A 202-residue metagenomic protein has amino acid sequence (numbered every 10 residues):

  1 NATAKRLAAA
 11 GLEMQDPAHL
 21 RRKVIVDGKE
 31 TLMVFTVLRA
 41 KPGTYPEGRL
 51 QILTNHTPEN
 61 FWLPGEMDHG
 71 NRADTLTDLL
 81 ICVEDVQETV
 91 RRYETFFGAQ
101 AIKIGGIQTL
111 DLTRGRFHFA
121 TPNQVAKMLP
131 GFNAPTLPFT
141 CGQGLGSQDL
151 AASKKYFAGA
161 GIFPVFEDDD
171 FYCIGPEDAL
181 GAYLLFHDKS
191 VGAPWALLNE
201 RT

Functional and structural regions predicted by a protein language model:
N1-H19, V26-I104, D111-T202: Glyoxalase I/VOC metalloenzyme domain signal
